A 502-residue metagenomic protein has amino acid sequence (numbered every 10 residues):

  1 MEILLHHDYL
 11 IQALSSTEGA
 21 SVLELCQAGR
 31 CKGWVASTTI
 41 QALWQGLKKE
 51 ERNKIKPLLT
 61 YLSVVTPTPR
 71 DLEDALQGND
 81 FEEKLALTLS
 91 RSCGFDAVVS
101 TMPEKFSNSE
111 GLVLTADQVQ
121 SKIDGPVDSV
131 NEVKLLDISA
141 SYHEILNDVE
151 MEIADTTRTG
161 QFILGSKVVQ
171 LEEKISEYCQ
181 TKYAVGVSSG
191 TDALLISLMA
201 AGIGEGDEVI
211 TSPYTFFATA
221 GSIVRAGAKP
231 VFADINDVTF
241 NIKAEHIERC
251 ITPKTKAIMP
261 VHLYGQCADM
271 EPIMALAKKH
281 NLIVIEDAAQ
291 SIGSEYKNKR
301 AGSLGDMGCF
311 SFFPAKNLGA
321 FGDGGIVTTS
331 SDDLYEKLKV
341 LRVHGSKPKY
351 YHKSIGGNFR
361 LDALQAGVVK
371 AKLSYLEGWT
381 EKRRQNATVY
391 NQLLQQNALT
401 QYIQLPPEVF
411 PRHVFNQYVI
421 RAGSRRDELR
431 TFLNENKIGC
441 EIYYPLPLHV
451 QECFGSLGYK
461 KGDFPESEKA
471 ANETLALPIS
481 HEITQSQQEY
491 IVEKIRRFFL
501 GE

Functional and structural regions predicted by a protein language model:
M1-V35, Q45-K54: Short, well-structured N-terminal submotif of metal-dependent ribonuclease cores
V64-E104: Active-site neighborhoods of divalent-metal-dependent phosphate/nucleic-acid chemistry enzymes
L87, R91-L135: Acidic, PIN/NYN-like endoribonuclease modules and their adjacent C-terminal/linker elements
D124-Q161, P478: N-terminal "arm"/small-domain region of PLP-dependent enzymes with the aminotransferase-like
M151, V168-E173, T181-K182, E245 (+4 more regions): PLP-dependent aminotransferase class I/II
Q161-E208, S222-R225, F232-D234, K299: Phosphate-binding glycine-rich loop
M199-A288, E295: PLP-dependent aminotransferase-like
E286-F321, P348-K353: Conserved active-site segment immediately N-terminal to the catalytic lysine that forms the internal aldimine
